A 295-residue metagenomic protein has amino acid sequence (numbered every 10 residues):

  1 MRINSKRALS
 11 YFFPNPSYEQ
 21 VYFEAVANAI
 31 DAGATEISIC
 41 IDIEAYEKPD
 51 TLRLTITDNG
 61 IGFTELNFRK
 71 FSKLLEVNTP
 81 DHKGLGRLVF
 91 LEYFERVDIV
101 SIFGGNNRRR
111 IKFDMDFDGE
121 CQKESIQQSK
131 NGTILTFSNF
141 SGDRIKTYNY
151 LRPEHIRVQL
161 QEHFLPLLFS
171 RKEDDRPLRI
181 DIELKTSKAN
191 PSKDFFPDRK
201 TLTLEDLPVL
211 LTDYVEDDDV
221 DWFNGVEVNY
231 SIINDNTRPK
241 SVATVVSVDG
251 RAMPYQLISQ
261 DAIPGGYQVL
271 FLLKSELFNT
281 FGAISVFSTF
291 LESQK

Functional and structural regions predicted by a protein language model:
M1-A34, S38, D42-I43, L66-S72: Bergerat-fold GHKL ATPase/HATPase_c domain
A25, T55, N67-F71, V89-Y93 (+1 more regions): Alpha-helical scaffold elements adjacent to nucleotide-binding pockets in ATP/GTP-utilizing enzyme cores
I41-I43, L85-R87, E120-S125, L168 (+2 more regions): Catalytic micro-motifs at enzyme active sites that drive phosphoryl/nucleotidyl and oxygen chemistry
I43-L54: Short beta-strand-loop-beta element adjacent to the nucleotide/active-site pocket used for signaling
D58: Acidic ATP/Mg2+-coordinating residue in the GHKL
G62-T64: A short glycine-centered beta->alpha linker in the GHKL/HATPase_c
V77-T203: GHKL-type ATPase core
L178-K295: GHKL/Bergerat-fold ATPase module in large chromosome/replication-associated machines
